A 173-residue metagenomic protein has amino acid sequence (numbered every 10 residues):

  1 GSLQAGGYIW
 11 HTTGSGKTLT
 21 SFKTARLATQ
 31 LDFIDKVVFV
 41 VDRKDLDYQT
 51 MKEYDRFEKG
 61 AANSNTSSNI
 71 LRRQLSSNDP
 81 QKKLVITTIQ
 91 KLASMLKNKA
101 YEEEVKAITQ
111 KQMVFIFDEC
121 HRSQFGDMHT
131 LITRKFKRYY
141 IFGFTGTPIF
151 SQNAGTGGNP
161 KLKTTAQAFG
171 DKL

Functional and structural regions predicted by a protein language model:
G1-L173: RecA-like P-loop NTPase motor core of helicase/translocase proteins
